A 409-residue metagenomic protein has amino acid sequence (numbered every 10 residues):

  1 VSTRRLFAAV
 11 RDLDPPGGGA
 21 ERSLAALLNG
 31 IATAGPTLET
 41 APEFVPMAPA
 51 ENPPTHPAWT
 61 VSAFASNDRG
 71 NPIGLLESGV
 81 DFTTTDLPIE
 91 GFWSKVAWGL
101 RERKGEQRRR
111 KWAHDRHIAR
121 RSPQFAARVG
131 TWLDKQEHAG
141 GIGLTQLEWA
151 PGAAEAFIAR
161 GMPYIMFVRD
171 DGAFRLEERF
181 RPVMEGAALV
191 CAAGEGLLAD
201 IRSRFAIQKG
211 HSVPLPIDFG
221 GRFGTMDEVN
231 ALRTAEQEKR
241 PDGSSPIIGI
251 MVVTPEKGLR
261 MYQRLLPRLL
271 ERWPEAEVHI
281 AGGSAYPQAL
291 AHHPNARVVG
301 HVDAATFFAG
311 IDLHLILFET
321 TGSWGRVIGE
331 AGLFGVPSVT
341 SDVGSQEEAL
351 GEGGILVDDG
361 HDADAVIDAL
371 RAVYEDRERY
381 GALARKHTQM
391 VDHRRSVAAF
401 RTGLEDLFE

Functional and structural regions predicted by a protein language model:
A9, E238-K257, Q263-L266: Conserved donor-binding/catalytic core segment of Leloir-type glycosyltransferases
D12-G17, G35-R116, S284-Y286: N-terminal strand-loop element at the rim of the active site of nucleotide-sugar-dependent glycosyltransferases
E21-A26, T254-R268, G322: A conserved mid-protein helix/loop that constitutes part of the nucleotide-sugar donor-binding site
S122, L144-A150: Short His-centered aromatic/hydrophobic patch
S284-V302: Nucleotide-activated donor-binding/catalytic signature segment of Leloir-type glycosyltransferases, i.e., the conserved
H301, E352-A363, A372-R377: Conserved acidic donor-binding segment of nucleotide-sugar-dependent glycosyltransferases
P337-T340: Short hydrophobic beta-strand element within catalytic cores of glycosyltransferases and related nucleotide-activated
E378-F408: A charged, aromatic-enriched C-terminal amphipathic alpha-helix characteristic of glycosyltransferases across folds
